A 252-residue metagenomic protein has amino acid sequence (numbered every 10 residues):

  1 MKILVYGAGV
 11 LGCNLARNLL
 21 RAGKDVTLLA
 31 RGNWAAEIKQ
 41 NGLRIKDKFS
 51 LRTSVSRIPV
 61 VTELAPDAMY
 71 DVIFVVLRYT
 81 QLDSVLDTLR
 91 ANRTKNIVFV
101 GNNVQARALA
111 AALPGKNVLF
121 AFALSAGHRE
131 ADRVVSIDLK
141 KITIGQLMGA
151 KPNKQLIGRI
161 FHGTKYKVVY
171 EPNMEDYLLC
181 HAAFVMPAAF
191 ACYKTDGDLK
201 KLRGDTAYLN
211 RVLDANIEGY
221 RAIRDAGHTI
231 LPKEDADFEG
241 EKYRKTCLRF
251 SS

Functional and structural regions predicted by a protein language model:
M1-L51: NAD(P)+-binding Rossmann beta1-loop-alpha1 motif at the extreme N-terminus of oxidoreductases
I3, D25-V26, I97, V118 (+1 more regions): Hydrophobic anchor at the start of a short beta-strand that flanks the dinucleotide cofactor-binding loop
L20-R21, H162, R224: Anion (oxyanion) recognition and catalysis
L43-V60, V185: N-terminal glycine-rich dinucleotide-binding loop that anchors FAD/FMN and/or NAD(P) in oxidoreductases
R52-V135: Rossmann-like NAD(P)(H) cofactor-binding subdomain of soluble oxidoreductases
V104-P187: Rossmann-fold dinucleotide-binding core
E175-S252: Helical "substrate-binding/catalytic lid" subdomain of Rossmann-like NAD(P)-dependent dehydrogenases/reductases
